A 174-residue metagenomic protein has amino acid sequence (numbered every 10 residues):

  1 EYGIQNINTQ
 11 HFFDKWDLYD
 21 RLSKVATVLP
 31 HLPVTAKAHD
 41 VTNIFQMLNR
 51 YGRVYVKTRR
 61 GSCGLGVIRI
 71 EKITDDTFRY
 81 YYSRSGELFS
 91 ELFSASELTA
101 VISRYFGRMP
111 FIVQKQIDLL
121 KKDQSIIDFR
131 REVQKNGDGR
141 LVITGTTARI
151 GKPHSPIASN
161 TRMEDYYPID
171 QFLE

Functional and structural regions predicted by a protein language model:
E1-R50, S62: Conserved N-proximal alpha/beta basic substrate-recognition cap immediately N-terminal to, or forming the N-lobe
Q5, H31-L32, Y81-F89, L173: Charged, low-complexity surface segments at secondary-structure and domain boundaries
H39-Y166: Phosphate-binding site of ATP-dependent enzymes
Y167-E174: Acidic, metal/cofactor-coordinating or nucleic-acid-engaging core segments within structured domains
